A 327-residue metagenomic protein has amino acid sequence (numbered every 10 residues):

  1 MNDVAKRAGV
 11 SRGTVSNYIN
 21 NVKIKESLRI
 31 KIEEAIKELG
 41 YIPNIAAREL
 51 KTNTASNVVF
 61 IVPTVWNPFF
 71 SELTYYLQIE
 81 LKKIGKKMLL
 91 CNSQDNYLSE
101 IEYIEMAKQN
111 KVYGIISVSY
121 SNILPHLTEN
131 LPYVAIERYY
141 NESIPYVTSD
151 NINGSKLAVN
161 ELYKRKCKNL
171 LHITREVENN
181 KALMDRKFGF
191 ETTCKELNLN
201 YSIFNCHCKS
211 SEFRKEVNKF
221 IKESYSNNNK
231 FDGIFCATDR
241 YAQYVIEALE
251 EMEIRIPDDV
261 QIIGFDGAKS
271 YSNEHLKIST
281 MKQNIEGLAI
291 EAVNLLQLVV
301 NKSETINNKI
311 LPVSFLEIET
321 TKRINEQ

Functional and structural regions predicted by a protein language model:
M1-A55: N-terminal helix-turn-helix DNA-binding module of bacterial transcription factors
K31, F69-K83, G154-L157, K181-N200 (+3 more regions): Short, solvent-exposed amphipathic alpha-helices that sit in or adjacent to ligand/effector-binding or catalytic
K37-Y75, I84, M106-Q109: N-terminal helix-turn-helix/winged-helix DNA-binding helices and compositionally similar short basic alpha-helical
I104, K111-V118, L171-T174, N228-T238 (+1 more regions): Periplasmic-binding protein-like
V118-L157, V177, R240, D266-I278: Flexible loop/hinge segments that line or gate small-molecule binding clefts
P145-H172, E191-T192, F213-K222, A242 (+1 more regions): Hydrophobic alpha-helical segments within soluble ligand-binding/sensing domains
A158-Y201, T305-R323: An alpha-beta-alpha
K222-Q327: Flexible loop/turn connectors
